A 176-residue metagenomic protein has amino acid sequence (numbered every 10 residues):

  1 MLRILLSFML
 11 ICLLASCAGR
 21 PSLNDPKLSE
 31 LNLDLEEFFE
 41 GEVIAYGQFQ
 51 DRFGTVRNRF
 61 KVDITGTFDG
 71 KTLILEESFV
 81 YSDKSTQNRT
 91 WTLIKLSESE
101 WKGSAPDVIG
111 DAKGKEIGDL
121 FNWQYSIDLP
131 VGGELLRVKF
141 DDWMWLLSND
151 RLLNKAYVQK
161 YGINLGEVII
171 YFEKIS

Functional and structural regions predicted by a protein language model:
M1-L6: Bacterial N-terminal signal peptides that target proteins for export
L13-S16: C-terminal motif of bacterial Sec signal peptides marking the signal peptidase cleavage site
A18-R20: Bacterial signal peptide processing site
P26-E42: N-terminal helix-cap/turn-to-beta initiation motif at the start of protein domains
F39-G47, N154: A short, Trp-centered hydrophobic/proline-enriched beta-strand micro-motif
Y46, Q50-V131: Central antiparallel beta-sheet cores of small beta-barrel/beta-sandwich binding domains
V56-V62, L135-F140, N164-V168: Amphipathic hydrophobic-ligand
D141-D142, L146-S176: Glycine-rich, aromatic-bearing surface loops/beta-hairpins
